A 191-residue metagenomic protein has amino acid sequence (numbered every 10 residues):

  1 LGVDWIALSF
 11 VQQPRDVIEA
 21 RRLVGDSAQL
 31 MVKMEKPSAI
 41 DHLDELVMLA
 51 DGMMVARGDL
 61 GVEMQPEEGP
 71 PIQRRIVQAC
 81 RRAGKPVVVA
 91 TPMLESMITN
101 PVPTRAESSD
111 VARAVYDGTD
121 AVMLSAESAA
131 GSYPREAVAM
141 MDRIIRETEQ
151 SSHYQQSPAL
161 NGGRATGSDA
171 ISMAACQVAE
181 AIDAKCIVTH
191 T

Functional and structural regions predicted by a protein language model:
L1-T191: Non-catalytic helical/linker scaffolds that mediate oligomerization, partner binding, and domain coupling around large
